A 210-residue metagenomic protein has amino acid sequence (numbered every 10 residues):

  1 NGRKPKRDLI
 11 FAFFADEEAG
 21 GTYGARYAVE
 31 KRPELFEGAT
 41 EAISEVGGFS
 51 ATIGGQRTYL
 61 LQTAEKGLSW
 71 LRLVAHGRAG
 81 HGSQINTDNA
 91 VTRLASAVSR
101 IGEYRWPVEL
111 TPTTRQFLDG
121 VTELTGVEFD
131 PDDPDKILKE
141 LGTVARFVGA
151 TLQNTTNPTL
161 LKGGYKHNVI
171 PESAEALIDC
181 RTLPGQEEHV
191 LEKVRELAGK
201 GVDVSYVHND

Functional and structural regions predicted by a protein language model:
N1-L60: Acidic/histidine-rich catalytic neighborhood of metal-dependent amide-processing enzymes
A19, G48-R57, L61-A64, L68-D210: Metal-dependent amide/peptide-bond hydrolase catalytic core, centered on the "pita-bread" metallohydrolase fold
